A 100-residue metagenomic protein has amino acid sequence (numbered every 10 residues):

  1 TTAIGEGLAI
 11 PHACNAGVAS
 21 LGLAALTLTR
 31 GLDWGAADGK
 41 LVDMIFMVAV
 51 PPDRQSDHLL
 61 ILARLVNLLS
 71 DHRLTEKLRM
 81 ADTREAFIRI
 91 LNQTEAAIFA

Functional and structural regions predicted by a protein language model:
T1-A100: Cytosolic covalent-transfer regions centered on His/Cys nucleophiles that carry phosphoryl or persulfide groups
